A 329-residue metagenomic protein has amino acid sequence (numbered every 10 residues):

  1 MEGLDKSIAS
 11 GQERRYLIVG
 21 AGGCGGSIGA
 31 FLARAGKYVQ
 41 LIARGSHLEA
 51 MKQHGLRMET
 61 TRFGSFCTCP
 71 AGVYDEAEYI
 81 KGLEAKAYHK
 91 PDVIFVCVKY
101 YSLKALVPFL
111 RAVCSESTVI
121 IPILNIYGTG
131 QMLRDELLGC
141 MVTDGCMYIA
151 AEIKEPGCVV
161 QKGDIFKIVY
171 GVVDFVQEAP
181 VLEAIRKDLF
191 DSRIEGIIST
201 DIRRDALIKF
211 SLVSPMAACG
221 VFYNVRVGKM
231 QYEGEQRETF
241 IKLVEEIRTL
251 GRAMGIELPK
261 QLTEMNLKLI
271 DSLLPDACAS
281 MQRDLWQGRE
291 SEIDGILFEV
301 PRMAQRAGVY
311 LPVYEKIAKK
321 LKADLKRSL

Functional and structural regions predicted by a protein language model:
E2-G64: NAD(P)+-binding Rossmann beta1-loop-alpha1 motif at the extreme N-terminus of oxidoreductases
E2-K6, R14, F190, I241-L329: NAD(P)-dependent Rossmann-like dehydrogenase/reductase catalytic/cofactor-binding core
E13-R14, D92, F166: Nucleotide donor/acceptor-binding cores
L56-E76, V213: N-terminal glycine-rich dinucleotide-binding loop that anchors FAD/FMN and/or NAD(P) in oxidoreductases
T68-C158: Rossmann-like NAD(P)(H) cofactor-binding subdomain of soluble oxidoreductases
H89, N125-D205: Rossmann-fold dinucleotide-binding core
R203-Q231, E235-R248, L274: Active-site-proximal catalytic alpha-helix in oxidoreductases
